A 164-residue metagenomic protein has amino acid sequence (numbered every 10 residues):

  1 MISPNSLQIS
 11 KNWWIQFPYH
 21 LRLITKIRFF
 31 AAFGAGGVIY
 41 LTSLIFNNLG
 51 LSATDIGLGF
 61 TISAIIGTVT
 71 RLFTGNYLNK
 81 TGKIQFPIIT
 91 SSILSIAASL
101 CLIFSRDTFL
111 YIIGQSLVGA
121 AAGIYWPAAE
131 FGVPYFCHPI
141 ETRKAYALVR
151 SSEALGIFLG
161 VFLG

Functional and structural regions predicted by a protein language model:
S10-A64: Helix-loop boundary and gating motifs at the non-cytosolic
I39, I157-G164: Glycine/proline-centered helix-kink
G50, G82, F104-R106: Helix-breaking motifs and short loop linkers at transmembrane-helix boundaries and internal kinks in secondary membrane
A64-L72, I157-F158: Residue-level signature of mid-helix packing/kink "hotspots" within the transmembrane helices of 12-pass Major
T70-K83: Helix-to-loop junctions at the C-terminal end of transmembrane segments in multipass secondary transporters
F86-L100: Structural signature of the two symmetry-related core transmembrane helices
F109-L117: Paired small-residue
V118-E153: Cytoplasmic helix-loop-helix junction between adjacent transmembrane helices in 12-TM secondary transporters
